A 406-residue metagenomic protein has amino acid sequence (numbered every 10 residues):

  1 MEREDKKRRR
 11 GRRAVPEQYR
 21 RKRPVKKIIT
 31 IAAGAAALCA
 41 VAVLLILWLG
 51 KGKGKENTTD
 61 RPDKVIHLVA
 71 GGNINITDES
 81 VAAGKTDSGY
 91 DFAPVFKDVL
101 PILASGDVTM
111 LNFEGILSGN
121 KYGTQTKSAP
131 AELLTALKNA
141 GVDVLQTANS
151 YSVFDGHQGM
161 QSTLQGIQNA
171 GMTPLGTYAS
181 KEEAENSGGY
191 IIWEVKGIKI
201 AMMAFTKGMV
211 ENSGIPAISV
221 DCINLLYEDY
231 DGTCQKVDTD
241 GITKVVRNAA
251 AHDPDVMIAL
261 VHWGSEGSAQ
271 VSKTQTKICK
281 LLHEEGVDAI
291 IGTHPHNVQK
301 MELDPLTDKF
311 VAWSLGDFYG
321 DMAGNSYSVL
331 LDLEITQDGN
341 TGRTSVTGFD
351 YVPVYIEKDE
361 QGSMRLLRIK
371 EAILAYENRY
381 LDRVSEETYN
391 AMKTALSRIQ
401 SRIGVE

Functional and structural regions predicted by a protein language model:
E2-R21, K27-E406: Acidic, metal/ion-coordinating pockets
